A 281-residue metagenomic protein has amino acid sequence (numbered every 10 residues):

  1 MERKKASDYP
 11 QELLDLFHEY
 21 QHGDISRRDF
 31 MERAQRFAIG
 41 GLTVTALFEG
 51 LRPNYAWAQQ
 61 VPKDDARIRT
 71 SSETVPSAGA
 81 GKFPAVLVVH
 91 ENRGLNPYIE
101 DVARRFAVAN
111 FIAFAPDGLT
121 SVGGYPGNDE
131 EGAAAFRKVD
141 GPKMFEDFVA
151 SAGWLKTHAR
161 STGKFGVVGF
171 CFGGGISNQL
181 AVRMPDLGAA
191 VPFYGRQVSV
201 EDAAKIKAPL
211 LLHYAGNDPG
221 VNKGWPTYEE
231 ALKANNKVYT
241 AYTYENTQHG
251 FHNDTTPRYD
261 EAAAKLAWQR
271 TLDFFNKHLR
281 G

Functional and structural regions predicted by a protein language model:
M1-D29: N-terminal secretory signal peptides
R27-P53: N-terminal export signals
Q59-G81: N-terminal cap/lid segment of alpha/beta-hydrolase-fold proteins
K82-E91: Short beta-strand element of the alpha/beta-hydrolase
L119-P142, G250-T255: Cap/lid segment of the alpha/beta-hydrolase catalytic domain
D129-V168, H278-R280: Gly/Ser-rich "nucleophile elbow"/oxyanion-hole loop immediately N-terminal to the catalytic nucleophile in hydrolases
V149-K207: Primarily recognizes the serine-hydrolase "nucleophile elbow" in alpha/beta-hydrolase and SGNH/GDSL folds
L212-Y214: Short beta-strand/loop motif that positions the catalytic acidic residue of the alpha/beta-hydrolase fold
